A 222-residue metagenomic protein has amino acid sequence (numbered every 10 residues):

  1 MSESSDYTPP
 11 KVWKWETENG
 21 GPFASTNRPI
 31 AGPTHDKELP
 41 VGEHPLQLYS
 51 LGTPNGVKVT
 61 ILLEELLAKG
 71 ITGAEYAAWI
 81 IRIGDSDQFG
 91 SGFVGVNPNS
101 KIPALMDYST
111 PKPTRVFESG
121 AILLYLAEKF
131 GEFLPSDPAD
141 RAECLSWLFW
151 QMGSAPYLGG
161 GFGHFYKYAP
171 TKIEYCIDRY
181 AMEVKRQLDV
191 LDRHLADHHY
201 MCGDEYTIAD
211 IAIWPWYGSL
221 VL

Functional and structural regions predicted by a protein language model:
M1-D178, M182-K185: GST-like domain detector, emphasizing the conserved glutathione-binding G-site in the N-terminal thioredoxin-like
I102, D197-H198, W214: Alpha-helix C-caps/helix-loop-beta hinges
A127-G131, M152, A196, W216 (+1 more regions): Hydrophobic/aromatic-lined pockets within catalytic cores
E132, R193-E205: Surface-exposed helix-capping loop/turn segments at secondary-structure junctions
S146-S154, V190, P215, S219: Alpha-helical scaffold segments in carbohydrate-active enzymes
L158-G163, M201-L222: GST superfamily/GST-like fold recognition
E183-R186, V190, H194: Solvent-exposed, charged/polar functional surfaces in cytosolic regulatory/catalytic domains
